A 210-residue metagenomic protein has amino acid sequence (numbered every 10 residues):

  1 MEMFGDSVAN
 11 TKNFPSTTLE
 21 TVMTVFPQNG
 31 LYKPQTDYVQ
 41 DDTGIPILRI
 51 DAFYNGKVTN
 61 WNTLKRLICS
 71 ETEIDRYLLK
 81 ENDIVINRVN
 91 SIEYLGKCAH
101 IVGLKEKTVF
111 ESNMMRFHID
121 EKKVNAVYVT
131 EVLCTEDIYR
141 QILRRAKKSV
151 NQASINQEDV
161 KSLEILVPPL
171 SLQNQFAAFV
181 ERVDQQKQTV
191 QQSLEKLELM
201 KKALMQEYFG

Functional and structural regions predicted by a protein language model:
M1-L31, S162, V167-N174, E181-L204 (+1 more regions): Non-catalytic DNA-recognition/assembly elements of restriction-modification systems
E20-D37, D51-I84: Sequence-specific dsDNA recognition surfaces
I45: Carboxylate-rich, polar loop motifs that coordinate divalent cations or form catalytic acidic clusters
R49, I74-C134: A short beta-sheet element
T72-E73, S149, Q188: Short, solvent-exposed loop/turn positions at domain surfaces that link secondary-structure elements or cap domain
E106-M115, V124-V127, K147-N174: A short glycine-rich beta-alpha junction/loop motif
I138-L143: Periplasmic-binding protein-like
